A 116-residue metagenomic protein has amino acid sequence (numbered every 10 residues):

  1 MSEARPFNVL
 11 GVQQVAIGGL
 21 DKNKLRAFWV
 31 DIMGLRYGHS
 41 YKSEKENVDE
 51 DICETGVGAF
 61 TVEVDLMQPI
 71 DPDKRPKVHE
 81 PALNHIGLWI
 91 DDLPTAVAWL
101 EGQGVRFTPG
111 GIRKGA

Functional and structural regions predicted by a protein language model:
S2-E3, Q13: The feature marks the first
A4, K74-R75: Short, recurring structural edge motifs at helix starts
P6-L10, I17-T61, T95-A98, G102-Q103 (+1 more regions): Core segments of cupin and vicinal oxygen chelate
G11-V15, A82-N84: Short amphipathic alpha-helical segments
A16-I17, L88: Short hydrophobic beta-strand elements that form part of the catalytic alpha/beta core underpinning NDP-sugar/donor
T61-V62, D71: Arg/Lys-rich, alpha-helical DNA-contact motif
R75-V105: Mid-chain, well-packed structural core segment of small domains
